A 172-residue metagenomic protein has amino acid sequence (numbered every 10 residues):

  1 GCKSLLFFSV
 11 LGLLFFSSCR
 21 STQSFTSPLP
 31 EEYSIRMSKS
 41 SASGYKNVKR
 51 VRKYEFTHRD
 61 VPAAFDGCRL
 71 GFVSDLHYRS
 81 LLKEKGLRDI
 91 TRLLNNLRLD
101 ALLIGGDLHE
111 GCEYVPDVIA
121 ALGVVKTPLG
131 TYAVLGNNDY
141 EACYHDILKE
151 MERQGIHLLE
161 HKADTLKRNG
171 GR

Functional and structural regions predicted by a protein language model:
G1-R69, S80: Acidic, histidine-bearing metal-coordination/catalytic regions of metal-dependent phosphoesterases
N47-K49, A64-K149, R153-H157: Membrane-embedded segments
Y54-H58, K162-N169: Short acidic-hydrophobic surface loop/beta-edge motif
R59, V134, L159-H161: Conserved beta-strand termini and adjacent loop/short-helix elements that scaffold enzyme active sites in alpha/beta
C68, G171-R172: Alpha/beta-hydrolase fold active-site loops
